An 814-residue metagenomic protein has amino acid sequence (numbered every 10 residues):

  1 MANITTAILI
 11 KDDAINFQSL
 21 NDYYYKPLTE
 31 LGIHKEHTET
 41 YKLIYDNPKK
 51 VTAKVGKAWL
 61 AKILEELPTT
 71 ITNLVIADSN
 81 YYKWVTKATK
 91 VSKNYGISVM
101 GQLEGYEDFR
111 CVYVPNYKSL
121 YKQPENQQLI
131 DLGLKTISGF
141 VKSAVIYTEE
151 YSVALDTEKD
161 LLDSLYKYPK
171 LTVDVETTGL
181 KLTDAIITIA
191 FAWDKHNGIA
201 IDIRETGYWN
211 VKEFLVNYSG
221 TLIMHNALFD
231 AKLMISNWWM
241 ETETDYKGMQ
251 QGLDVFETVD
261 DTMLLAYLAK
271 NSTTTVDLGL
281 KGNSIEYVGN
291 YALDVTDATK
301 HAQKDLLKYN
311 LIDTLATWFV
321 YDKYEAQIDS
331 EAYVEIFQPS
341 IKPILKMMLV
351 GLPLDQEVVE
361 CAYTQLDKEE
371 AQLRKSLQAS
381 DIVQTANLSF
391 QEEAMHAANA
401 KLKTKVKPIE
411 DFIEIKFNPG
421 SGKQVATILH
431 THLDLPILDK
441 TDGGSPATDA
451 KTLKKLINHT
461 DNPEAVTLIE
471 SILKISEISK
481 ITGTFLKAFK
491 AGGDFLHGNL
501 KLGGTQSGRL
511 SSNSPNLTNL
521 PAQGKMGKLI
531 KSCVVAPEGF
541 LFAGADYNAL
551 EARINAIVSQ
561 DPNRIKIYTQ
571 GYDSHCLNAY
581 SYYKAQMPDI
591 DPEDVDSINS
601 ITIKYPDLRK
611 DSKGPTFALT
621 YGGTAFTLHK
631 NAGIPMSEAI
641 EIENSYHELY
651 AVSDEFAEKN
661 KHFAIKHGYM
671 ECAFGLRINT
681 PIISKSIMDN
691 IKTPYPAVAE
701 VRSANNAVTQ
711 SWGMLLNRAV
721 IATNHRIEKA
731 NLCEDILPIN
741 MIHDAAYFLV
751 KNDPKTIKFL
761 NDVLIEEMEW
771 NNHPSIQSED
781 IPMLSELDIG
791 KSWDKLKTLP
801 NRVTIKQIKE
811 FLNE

Functional and structural regions predicted by a protein language model:
M1-I8, D13-E39, A144-G282, E286 (+1 more regions): Conserved RNase H-like, two-metal-ion catalytic cores of nucleic-acid enzymes
M1-S143: A polyanion-binding, active-site-adjacent surface
T86-Y121, Q127-I130, L134, A192-D194 (+2 more regions): Metal-dependent phosphoesterase core characteristic of DEDDh/y 3'-5' exonuclease domains
G139-I201, Y246-Q251, T275, E286-Y287 (+11 more regions): Conserved "right-hand" nucleotidyltransferase catalytic core of DNA-directed polymerases
K181-E205, E551-A585, I682-P696: Metal-dependent catalytic core segments for phosphate chemistry
N271, L456, F485-A491, P521 (+5 more regions): Short, contiguous acidic/charged loop-to-helix segments that flank catalytic cores in large enzymes
L345, L349, K490, H497 (+6 more regions): Conserved catalytic core of nucleic-acid polymerases
K368, K375, F390-P463, E648-V708 (+2 more regions): C-terminal polymerase-core module
